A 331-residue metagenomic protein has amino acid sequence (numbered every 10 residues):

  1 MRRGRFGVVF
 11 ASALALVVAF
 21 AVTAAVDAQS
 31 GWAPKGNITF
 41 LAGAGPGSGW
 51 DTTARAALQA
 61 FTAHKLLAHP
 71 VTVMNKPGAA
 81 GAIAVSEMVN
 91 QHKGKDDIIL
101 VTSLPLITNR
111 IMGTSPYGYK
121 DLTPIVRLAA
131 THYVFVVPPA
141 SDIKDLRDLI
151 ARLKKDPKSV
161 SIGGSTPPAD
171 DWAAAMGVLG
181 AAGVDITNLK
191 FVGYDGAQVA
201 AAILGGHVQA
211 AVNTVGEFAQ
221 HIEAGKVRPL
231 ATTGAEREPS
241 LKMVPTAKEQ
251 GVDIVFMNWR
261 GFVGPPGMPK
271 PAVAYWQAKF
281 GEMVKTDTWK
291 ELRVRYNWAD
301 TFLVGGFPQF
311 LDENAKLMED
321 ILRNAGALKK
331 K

Functional and structural regions predicted by a protein language model:
M1-K35, K329-K331: Short, low-complexity disordered leader/linker segments with a strong preference for bacterial N-terminal type II
A28-D121, K158-S159, D171, V184-V212 (+2 more regions): N-terminal (or domain-start) structured segment
W32-I38, A63, E87-I98, R110-Q198 (+2 more regions): Hinge/capping helix and adjacent helix->loop/strand transition within the periplasmic-binding protein
K35, K270-K331: An extracytoplasmic/periplasmic, membrane-proximal ligand-sensing/linker region
G45-G47, L104, P138-I143, S165-D170 (+4 more regions): Short coil/turn segments
G49-T53, A57, A80-A84, T108 (+10 more regions): Stable alpha-helical elements in mature extracytoplasmic
L104-T114, W172, M176-G183, Q209-M243: A ligand-binding cleft/hinge motif common to bilobed small-molecule-binding domains
K120-L128, N188-V192, A219-V255: Short beta-strand->loop
